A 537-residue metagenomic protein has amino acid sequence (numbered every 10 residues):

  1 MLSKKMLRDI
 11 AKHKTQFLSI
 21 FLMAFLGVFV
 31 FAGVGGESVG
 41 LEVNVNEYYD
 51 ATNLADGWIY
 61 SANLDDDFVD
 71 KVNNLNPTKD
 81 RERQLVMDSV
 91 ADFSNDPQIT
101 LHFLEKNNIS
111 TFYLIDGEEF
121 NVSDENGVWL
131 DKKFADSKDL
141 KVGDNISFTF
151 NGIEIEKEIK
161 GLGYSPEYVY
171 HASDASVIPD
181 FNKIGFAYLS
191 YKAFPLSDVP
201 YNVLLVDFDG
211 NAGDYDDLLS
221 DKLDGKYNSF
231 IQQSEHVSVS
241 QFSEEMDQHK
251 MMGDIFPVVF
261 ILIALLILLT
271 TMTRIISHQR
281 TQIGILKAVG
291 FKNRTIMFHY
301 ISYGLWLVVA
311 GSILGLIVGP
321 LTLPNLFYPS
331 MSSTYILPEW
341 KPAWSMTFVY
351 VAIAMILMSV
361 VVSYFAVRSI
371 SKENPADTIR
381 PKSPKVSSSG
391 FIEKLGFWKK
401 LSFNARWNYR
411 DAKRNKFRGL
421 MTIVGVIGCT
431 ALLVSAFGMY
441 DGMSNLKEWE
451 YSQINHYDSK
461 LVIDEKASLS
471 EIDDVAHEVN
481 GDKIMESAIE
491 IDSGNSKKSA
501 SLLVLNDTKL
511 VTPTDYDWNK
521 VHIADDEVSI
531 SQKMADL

Functional and structural regions predicted by a protein language model:
M1-A32, I301, L305, S388-G428: N-terminal Sec/SRP start-transfer signal
T15, E37-S38, E42-V45, D50 (+8 more regions): Peri-transmembrane interface segments
Q16-F21, L26-L54, M252, L323-S330 (+2 more regions): Alpha-helical transmembrane segments
E47-V90, L104, D214-L218, S452-G494 (+1 more regions): Membrane-proximal extracellular/periplasmic loop immediately following the first transmembrane helix
A55-A62, F134-A135, K183-Q233, F242 (+2 more regions): A short beta-strand structural signal in non-transmembrane regions
F93-K138, V177-D180, F186, W449-Q453 (+1 more regions): Short beta-strand boundary microenvironments
L269-R274, Q279-T281, L305-L337, S345-K372: Small-residue-rich transmembrane alpha-helices
